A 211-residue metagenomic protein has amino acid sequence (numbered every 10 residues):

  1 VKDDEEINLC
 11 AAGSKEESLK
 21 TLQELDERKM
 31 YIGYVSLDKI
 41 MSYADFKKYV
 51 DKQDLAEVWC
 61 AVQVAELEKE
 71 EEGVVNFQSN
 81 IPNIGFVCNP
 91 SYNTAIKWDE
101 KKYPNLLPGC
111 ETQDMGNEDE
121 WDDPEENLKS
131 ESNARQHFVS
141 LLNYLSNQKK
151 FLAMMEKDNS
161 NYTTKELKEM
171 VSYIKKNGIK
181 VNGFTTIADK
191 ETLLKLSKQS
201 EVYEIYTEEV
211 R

Functional and structural regions predicted by a protein language model:
V1-T185, L193, Y203-R211: Loop-rich non-cytosolic ectodomains and luminal regions
A188: A conserved hydrophobic position in a structured secondary element of the catalytic/binding core that shapes
T192-K198: Short, exposed beta-strand-loop hairpins at the edges of beta-sheets in extracellular/periplasmic proteins
